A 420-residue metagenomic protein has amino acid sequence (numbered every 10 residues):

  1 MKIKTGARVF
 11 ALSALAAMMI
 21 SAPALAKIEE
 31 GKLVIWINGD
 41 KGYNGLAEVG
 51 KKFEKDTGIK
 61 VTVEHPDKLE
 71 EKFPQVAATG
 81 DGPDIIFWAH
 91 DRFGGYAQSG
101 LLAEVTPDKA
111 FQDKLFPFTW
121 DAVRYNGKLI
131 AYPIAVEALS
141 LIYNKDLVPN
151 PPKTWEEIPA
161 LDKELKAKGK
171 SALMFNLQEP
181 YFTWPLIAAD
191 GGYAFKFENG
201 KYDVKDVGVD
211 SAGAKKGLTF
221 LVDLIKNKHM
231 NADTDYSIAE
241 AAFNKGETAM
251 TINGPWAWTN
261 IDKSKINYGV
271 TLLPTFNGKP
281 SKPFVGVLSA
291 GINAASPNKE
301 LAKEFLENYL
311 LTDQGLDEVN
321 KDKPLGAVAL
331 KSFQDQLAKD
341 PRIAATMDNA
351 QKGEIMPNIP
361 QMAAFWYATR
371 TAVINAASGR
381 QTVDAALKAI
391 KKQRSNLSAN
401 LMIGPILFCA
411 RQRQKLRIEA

Functional and structural regions predicted by a protein language model:
K27, V123, T271, V319-A368: Long, aromatic- and glycine/proline-rich binding clefts that accommodate carbohydrate-like moieties
I28-F93, A241: Early extracytoplasmic/lumenal segment of secretory-pathway proteins
K32, N349-C409, R417-A420: Conserved C-terminal helix/tail region of periplasmic/extracytoplasmic solute-binding proteins
K51, K55-D56, K60, L129 (+7 more regions): Extracytoplasmic/periplasmic substrate-recognition and gating elements
P83-D84, Q112-K145, A172-F175, K279-K282 (+1 more regions): A structural signal for short loop-to-beta-strand junctions that line the ligand-binding cleft of periplasmic/secreted
H90-L139, N150-D162, P185-L186, T271 (+1 more regions): Hinge/lid segment of periplasmic solute-binding proteins
I130-I134, L139, P159-D206, T248: Extracytoplasmic/periplasmic solute-binding protein
D162, D203-D233: Glycine-centered hinge/linker elements that transmit conformational signals in sensory and ligand-binding systems
